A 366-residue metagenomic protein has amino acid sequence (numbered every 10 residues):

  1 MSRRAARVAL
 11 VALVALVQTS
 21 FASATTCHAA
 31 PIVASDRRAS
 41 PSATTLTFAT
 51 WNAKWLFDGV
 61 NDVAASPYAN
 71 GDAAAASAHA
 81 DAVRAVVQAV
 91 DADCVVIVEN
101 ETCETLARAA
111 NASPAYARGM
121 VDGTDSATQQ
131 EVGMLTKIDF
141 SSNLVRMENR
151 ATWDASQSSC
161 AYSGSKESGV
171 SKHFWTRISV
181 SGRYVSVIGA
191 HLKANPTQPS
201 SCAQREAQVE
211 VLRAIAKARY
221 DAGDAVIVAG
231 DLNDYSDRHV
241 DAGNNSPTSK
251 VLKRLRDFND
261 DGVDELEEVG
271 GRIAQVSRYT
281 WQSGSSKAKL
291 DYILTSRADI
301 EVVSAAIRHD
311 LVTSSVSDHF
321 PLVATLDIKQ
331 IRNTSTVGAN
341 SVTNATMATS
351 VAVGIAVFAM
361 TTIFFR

Functional and structural regions predicted by a protein language model:
V14-P31, T361-R366: N-terminal signal peptide
F21-A112, M120-E131, E210: N-terminal, active-site-proximal structural segment of metallo-dependent hydrolase catalytic domains
C27-A34, R38, S168, A214-I227 (+1 more regions): Metal-dependent phosphoester-hydrolase catalytic domains
T45-D58, R146-M147, Y184-A194: Active-site-proximal beta-strand elements of phosphoester/diester hydrolases
F48-A53, V83-L106, L135, V187 (+5 more regions): Active-site beta-strand/loop signature of hydrolases that rely on acidic residues for catalysis
N100-Y184, L192: Structured beta-strand-rich core segments of catalytic domains in phosphoester-bond hydrolases
R332-A352: C-terminal GPI-anchoring signal of eukaryotic secretory precursors
A352-F364: A cross-kingdom C-terminal cell-surface attachment/processing module
